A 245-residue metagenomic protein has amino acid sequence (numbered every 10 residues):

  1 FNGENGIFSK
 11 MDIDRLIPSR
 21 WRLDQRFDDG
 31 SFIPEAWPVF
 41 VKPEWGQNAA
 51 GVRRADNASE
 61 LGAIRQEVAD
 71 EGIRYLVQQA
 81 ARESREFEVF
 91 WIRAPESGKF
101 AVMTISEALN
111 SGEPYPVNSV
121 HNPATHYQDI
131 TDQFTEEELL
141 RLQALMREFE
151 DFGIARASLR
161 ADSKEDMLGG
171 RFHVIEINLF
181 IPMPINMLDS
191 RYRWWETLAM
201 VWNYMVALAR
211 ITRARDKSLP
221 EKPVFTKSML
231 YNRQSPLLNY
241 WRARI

Functional and structural regions predicted by a protein language model:
F1-P38, Q47: Conserved N-proximal alpha/beta basic substrate-recognition cap immediately N-terminal to, or forming the N-lobe
G3-E4, A49-R53, D129-I130: Flexible, glycine/proline-enriched loop segments at strand-loop-helix junctions that form or flank small-ligand binding
D28-G30, D56-E60: Alpha-helix N-cap recognition
E35-A55, I73-S84, S158: ATP-grasp fold ATP-binding core
K42, S106, E176-F180: Active-site ExK catalytic segment of metal-dependent nucleases
S59-E136, L140, L145, R160-H173: Phosphate-binding site of ATP-dependent enzymes
G153-R156: Flexible, glycine/charged-enriched surface loops at secondary-structure junctions
K164-I245: C-terminal active-site "lid" helix and adjoining low-complexity regulatory extension at the edge of ATP-using catalytic
